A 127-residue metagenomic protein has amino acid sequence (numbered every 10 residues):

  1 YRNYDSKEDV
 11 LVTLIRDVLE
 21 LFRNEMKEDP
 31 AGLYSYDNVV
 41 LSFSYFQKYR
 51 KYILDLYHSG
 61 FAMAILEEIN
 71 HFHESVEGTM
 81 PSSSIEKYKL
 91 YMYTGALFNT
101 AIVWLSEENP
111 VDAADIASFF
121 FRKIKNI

Functional and structural regions predicted by a protein language model:
Y1-K27, Q47: An amphipathic alpha-helix adjacent to DNA-recognition modules
E8, V12, R16, G32 (+5 more regions): Short, structured helix-loop boundary elements
T13, D17, S59, E67 (+4 more regions): Short, residue-level hotspots on alpha-helical faces of the histone-fold and other alpha-helical interaction modules
R23, K27, Q47, E74-E77 (+2 more regions): Short amphipathic alpha-helical interface segments enriched in basic and hydrophobic/aromatic residues, used as
M26-Y52: Hydrophobic alpha-helical connector segments
D29, I53-L56, W104, E108: Secondary-structure edge/capping motif, primarily at the C-terminal ends of alpha-helices and the immediately following
H58-G95: Amphipathic alpha-helical packing segments from all-alpha helical-bundle domains
I85-E107, V111-K125: Hydrophobic alpha-helical segments that form the core of small-molecule binding pockets and/or dimer interfaces
